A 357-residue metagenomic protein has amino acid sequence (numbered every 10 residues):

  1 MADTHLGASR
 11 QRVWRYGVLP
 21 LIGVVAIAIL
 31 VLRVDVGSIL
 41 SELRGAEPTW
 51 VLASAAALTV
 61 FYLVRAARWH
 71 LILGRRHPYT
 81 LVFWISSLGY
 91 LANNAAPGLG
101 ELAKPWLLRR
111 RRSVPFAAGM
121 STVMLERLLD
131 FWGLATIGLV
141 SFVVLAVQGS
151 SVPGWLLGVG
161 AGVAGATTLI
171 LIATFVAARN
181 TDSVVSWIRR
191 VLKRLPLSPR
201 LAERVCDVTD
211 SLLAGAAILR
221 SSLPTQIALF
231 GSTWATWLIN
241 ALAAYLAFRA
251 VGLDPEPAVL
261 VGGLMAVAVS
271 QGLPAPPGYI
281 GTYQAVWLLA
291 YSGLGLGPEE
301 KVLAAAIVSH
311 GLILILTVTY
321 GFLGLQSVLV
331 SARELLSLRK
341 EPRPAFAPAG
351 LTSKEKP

Functional and structural regions predicted by a protein language model:
M1-S41, I85-L197, I280-P357: Transmembrane helix-loop-helix hairpins in multi-pass inner-membrane proteins
S9, I39-E47, R75-Y79, R111-R112 (+2 more regions): Helix-boundary and loop/linker segments of multi-pass membrane transporters
R12-R15, S54-L58, E126, P224-T236: Alpha-helical segments in transporter systems
A26, V64-W69, K104, N240-A247 (+2 more regions): Hydrophobic/aromatic residues in alpha-helical transmembrane segments
T59-R65, L71-G74, N93-L102, G272-A285: Short helix-coil transition sites and intra-membrane helix breaks within transmembrane domains of multi-pass
L63-S87, A247-G262: Membrane-embedded helical hairpins/re-entrant loop segments and their flanking transmembrane helices within multi-pass
H77, F248-V308: Membrane-interfacial helix-loop connectors
R204-P257: Alpha-helical transmembrane segments and their immediate interhelical loop/hinge regions in multi-pass membrane
